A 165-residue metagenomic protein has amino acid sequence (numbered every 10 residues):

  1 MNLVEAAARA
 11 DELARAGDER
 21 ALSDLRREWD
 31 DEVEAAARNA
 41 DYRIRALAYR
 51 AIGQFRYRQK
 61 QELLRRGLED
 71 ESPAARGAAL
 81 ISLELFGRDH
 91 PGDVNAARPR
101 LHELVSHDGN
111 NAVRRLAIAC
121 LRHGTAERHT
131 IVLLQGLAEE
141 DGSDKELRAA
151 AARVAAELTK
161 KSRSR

Functional and structural regions predicted by a protein language model:
N2-A7, D18-R20, E32-A37, S72-A74 (+1 more regions): Short hydrophobic/aromatic-rich motifs at helix boundaries and adjacent loops
N2-L25, R43-Y57, R66, G77-P91 (+2 more regions): Structural detector for internal amphipathic alpha-helices that build alpha-solenoid repeat scaffolds
S23-A36, Y57-E69, D89-S106, E127-E139 (+1 more regions): Amphipathic alpha-helical scaffolding segments comprising HEAT/armadillo-like alpha-solenoid repeats
A40-D41, E71-S72, G109-N110, G142-D144: Short inter-helical turns and helix N-cap capping residues of alpha-solenoid HEAT/ARM repeat scaffolds
